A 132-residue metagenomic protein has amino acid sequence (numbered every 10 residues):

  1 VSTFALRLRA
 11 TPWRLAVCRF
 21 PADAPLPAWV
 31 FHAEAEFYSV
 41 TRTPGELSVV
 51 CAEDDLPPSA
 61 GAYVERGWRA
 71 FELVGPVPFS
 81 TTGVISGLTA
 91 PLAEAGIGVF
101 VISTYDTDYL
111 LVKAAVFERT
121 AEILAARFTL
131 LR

Functional and structural regions predicted by a protein language model:
V1-P91, R119-R132: Regulatory modules associated with amino-acid/nitrogen control
P76, S80-D106, L110-A115: A structural feature that tracks compact, well-ordered secondary-structure segments with a strong bias toward
